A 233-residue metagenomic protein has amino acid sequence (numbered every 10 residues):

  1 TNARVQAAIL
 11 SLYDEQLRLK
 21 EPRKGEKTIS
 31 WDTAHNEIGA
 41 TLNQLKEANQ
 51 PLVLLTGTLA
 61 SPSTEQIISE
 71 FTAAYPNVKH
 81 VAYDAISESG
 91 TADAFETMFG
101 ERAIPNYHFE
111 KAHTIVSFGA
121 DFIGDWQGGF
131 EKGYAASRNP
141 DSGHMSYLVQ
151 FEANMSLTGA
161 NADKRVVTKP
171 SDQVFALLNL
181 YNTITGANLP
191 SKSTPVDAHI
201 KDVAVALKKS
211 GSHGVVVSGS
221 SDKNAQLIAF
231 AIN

Functional and structural regions predicted by a protein language model:
T1-L189, T194, K201: N-terminal export/assembly segments and adjacent metallocofactor-ligating motifs of anaerobic energy-metabolism
L207-N233: A glycine-rich, hydrophobic/aromatic-adjacent loop/helix-cap motif
